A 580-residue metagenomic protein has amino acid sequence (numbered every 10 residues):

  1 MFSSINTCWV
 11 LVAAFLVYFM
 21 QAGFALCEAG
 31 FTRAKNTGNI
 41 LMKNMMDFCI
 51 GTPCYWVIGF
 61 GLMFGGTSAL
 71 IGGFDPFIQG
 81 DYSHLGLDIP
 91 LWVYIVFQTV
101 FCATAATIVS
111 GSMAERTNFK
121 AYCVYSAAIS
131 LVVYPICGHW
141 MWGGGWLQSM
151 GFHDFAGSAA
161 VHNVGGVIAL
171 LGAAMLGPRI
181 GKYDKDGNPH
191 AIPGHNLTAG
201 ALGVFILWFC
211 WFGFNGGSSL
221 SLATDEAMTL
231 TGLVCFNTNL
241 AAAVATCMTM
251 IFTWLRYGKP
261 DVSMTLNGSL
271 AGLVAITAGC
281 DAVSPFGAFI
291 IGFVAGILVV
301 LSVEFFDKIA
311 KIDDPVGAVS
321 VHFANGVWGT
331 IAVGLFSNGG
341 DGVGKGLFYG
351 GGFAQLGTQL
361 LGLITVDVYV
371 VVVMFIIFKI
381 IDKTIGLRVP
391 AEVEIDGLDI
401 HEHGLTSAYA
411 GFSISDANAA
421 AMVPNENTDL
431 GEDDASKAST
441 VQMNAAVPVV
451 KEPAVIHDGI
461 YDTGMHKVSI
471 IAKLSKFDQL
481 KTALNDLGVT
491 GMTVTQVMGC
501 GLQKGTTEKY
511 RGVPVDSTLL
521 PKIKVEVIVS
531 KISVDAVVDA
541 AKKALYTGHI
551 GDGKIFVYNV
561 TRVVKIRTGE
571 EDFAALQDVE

Functional and structural regions predicted by a protein language model:
M1-H457: Glycine- and aromatic-enriched membrane alpha-helices
H401-L405, A420-E580: Positively charged, small/polar-rich N-terminal and surface patches that mediate targeting and assembly and bind
